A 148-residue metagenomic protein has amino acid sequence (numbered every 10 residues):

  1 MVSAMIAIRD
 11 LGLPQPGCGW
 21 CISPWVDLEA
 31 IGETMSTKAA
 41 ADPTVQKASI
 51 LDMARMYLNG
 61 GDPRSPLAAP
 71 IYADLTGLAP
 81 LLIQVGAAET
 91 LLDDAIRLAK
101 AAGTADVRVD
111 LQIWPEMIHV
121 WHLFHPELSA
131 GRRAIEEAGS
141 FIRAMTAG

Functional and structural regions predicted by a protein language model:
V2-G148: Alpha/beta-hydrolase superfamily serine-hydrolase fold, recognizing
